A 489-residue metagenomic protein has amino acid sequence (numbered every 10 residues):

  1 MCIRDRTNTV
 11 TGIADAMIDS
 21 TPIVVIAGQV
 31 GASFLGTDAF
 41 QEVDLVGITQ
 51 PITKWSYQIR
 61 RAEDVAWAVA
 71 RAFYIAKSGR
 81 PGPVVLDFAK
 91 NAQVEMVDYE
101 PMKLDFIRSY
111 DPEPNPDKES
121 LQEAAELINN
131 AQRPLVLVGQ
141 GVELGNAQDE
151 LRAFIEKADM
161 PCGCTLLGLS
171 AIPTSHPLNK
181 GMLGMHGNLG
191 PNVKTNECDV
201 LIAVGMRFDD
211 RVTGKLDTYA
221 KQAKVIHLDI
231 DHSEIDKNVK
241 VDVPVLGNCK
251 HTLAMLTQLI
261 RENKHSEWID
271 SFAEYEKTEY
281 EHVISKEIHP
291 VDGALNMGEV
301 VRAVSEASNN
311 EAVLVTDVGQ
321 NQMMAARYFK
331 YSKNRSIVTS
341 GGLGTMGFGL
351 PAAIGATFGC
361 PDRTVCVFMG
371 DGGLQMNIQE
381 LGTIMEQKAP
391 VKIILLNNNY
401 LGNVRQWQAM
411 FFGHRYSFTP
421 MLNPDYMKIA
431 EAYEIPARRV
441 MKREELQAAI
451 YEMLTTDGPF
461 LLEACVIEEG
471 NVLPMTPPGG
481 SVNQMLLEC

Functional and structural regions predicted by a protein language model:
M1-E267, A303, A307-N310, P390-I393 (+2 more regions): N-terminal alpha/beta PP-like core and its mobile active-site loop of ThDP/TPP-dependent enzymes
R4-A32, L189-L201, G205-D209, M323-L401: Thiamine diphosphate
V30, F88-V94, Q140-V142, V318-Q322 (+2 more regions): Glycine-rich beta-alpha junction loops
A92-N115, V212, F411, K428 (+1 more regions): Glycine/aspartate-rich loop-and-adjacent alpha/beta segment that forms the canonical ThDP
P114-E123, N129-N130, N423, E431-E468: Glycine-rich ThDP/TPP pyrophosphate-binding loop and its adjacent helix/strand module within ThDP-dependent enzymes
V225, V304, T316, G355 (+6 more regions): Hydrophobic, well-ordered secondary-structure elements that form the walls of internal hydrophobic environments
E276-A356, L487: Active-site diphosphate/adenylate-binding microenvironment
Q406-N423: Acidic, Ser/Thr-rich peripheral helices and adjacent loops at domain boundaries
